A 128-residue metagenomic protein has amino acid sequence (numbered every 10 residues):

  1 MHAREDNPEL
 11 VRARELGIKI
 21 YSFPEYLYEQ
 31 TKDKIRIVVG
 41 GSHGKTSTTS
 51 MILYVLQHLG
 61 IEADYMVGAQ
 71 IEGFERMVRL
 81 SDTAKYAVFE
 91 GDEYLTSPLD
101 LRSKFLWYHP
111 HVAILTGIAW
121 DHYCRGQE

Functional and structural regions predicted by a protein language model:
H2-E128: Phosphate-binding loop of NTP-binding sites
